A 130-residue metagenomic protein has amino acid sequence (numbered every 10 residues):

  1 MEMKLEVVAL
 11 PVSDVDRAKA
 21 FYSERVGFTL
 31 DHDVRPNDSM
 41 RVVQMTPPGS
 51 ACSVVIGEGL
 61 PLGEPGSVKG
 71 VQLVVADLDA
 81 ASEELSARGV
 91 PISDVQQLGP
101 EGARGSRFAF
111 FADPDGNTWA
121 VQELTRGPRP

Functional and structural regions predicted by a protein language model:
M1-K19, V68-V71, Q122-P130: N-terminal beta-strand motif that seeds the catalytic metal site of vicinal oxygen chelate
E2-M3, A9-C52, A87: Core segments of cupin and vicinal oxygen chelate
M3, H32-V34, R41, L73 (+1 more regions): Vicinal oxygen chelate
D14-V15, V75-D79: Helix N-cap motif at beta-to-alpha junctions
F21, L78-E84: Short amphipathic alpha-helices within nucleic acid-binding modules
P48-C52, L62-G63, L78-A80: Short, charged/polar surface micro-motifs in flexible loops or helix N-caps
E58-V75: Helix-adjacent hinge/juxtasegments
